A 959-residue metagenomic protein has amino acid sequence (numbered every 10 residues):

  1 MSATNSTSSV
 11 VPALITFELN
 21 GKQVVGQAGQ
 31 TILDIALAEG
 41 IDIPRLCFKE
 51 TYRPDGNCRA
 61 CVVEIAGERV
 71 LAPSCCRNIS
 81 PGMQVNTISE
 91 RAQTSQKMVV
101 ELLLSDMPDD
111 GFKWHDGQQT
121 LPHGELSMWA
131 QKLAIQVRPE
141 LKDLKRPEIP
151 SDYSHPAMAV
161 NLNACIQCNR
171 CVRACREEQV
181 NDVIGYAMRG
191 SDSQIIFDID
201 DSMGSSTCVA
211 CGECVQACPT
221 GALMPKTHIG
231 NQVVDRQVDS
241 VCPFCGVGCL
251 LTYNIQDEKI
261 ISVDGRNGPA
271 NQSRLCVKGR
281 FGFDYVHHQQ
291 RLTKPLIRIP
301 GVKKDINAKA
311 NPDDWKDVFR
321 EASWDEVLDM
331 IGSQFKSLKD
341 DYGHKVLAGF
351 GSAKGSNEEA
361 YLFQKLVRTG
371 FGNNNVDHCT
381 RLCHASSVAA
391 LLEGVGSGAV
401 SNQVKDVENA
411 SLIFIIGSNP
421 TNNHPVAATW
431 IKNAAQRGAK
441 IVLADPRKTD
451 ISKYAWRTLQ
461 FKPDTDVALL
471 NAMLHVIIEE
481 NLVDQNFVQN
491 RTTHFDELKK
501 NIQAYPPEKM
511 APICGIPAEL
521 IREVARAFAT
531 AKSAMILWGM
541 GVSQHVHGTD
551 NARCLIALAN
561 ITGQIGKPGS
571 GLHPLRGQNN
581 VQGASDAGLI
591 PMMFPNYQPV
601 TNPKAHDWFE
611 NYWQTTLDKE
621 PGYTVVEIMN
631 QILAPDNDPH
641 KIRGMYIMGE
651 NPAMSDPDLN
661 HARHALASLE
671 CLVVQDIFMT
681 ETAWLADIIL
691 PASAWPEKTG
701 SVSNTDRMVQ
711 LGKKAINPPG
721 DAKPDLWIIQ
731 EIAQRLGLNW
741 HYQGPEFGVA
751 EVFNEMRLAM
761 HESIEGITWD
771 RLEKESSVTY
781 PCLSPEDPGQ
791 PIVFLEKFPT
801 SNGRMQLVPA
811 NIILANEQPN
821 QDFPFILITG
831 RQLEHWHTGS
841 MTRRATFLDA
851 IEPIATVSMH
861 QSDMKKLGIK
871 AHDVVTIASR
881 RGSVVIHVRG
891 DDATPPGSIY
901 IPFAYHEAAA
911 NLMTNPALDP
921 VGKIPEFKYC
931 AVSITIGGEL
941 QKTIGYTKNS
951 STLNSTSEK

Functional and structural regions predicted by a protein language model:
S2-S9, L14-G29, L37, I65-G67 (+6 more regions): N-terminal export/assembly segments and adjacent metallocofactor-ligating motifs of anaerobic energy-metabolism
V24-P81, S95: N-terminal cofactor/phosphate-binding cores enriched in small/glycine residues, especially glycine-rich loops such as
Q30-I35, S356, T624, P724: Short, structural beta-strand-to-alpha-helix junction motif
I65-L71, C76, R447-D450, F678-K713: Flexible glycine/proline-rich, aromatic-decorated loop/lid segments
P108-K145, R298-A322, E326, L482-A518 (+8 more regions): N-terminal leader/propeptide and maturation segments of large enzyme subunits in energy/redox metabolism and hydrolases
G111, P219, L223-H228, I260-S262 (+13 more regions): Acidic/polar loop patches that form or flank catalytic/metal-binding clefts of enzymes that bind anionic ligands
Y361-K432, R437-L443, V467-N471, P512 (+3 more regions): Extended redox/cofactor-interaction regions of prokaryotic respiratory oxidoreductases
P719-D721, D725-E775, T838, T842-S858 (+1 more regions): Long, contiguous, secondary-structure-rich segments that constitute the structural scaffold of globular domains
